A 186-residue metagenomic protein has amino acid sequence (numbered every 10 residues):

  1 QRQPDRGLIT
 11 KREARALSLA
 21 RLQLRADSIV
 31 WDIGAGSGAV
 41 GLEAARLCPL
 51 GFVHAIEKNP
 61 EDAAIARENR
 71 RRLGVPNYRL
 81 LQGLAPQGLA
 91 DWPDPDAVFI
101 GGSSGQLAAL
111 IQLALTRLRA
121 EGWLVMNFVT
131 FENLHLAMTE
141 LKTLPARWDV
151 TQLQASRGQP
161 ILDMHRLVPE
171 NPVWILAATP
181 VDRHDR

Functional and structural regions predicted by a protein language model:
Q1-W31, I65-L73, L162, L167: Class I SAM-dependent transferase core
L22-L24, C48, G74, R117-R119: A generic alpha-to-beta junction signature in SAM-dependent methyltransferases
G34: Conserved S-adenosyl-L-methionine
S37-P49: Conserved SAM-binding loop of SAM-dependent methyltransferases across substrates and taxa, primarily the Class I
L50-H54: Short beta-strand element of Class I
I56-P95, F99, Q106: S-adenosyl-L-methionine
G105-L113: A short, conserved alpha-helix within the catalytic core of class I
Q112-W174: C-terminal substrate-binding/active-site "lid" region of AdoMet-derived donor-dependent transferases
